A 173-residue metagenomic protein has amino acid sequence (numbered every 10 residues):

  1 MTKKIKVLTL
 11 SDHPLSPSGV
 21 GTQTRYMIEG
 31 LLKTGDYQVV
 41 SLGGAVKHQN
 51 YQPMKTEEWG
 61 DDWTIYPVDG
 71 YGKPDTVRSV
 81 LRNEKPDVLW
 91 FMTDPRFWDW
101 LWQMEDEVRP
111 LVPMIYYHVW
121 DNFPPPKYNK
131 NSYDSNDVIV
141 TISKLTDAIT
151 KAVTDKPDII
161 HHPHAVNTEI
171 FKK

Functional and structural regions predicted by a protein language model:
M1-K55, E84: N-terminal subdomain of nucleotide-sugar transferases
K6, Q38-V40, P113, V138 (+1 more regions): Residues at the starts of beta-strands that form the adenosine-phosphate
L42, V68, H162: Hydrophobic residues at beta-strand termini and immediately following loops that shape nucleotide-binding pockets
A45, L145, A165: Carbohydrate-associated surface elements
Y51-A148: Extended catalytic core of nucleotide-activated donor transferases of GT-like folds
P126-Y128, K151, V166-K173: Acidic anion/phosphate-binding donor-loop and adjacent secondary structure in glycosyltransferase catalytic cores
V153-V166: P-loop/Walker A phosphate-binding loop and immediately adjacent motor/lid segment at beta-alpha junctions
